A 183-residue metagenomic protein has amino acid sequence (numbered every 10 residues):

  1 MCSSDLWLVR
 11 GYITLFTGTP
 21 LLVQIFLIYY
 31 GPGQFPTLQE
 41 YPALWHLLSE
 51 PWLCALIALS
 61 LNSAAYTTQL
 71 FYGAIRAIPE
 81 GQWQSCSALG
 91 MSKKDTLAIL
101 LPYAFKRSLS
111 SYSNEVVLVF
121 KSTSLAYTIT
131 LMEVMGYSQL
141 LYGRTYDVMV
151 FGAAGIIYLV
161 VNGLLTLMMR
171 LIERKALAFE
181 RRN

Functional and structural regions predicted by a protein language model:
M1-N183: Transmembrane alpha-helices and adjacent helix-loop boundaries
